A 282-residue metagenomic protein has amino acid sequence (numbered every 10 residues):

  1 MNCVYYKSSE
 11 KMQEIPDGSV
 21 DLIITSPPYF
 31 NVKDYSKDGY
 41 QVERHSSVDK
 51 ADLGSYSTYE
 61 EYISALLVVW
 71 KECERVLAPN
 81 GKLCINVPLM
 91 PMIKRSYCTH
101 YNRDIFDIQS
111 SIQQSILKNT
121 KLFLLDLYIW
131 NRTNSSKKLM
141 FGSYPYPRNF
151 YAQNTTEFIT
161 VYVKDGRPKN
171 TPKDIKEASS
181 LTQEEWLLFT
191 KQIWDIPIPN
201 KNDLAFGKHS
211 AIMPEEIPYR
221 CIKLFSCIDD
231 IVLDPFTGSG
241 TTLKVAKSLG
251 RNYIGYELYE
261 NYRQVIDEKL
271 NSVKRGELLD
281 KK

Functional and structural regions predicted by a protein language model:
M1-V265: Core catalytic lobe of class I
K173-E177, E277-K282: Short, flexible loop/turn segments with low-complexity composition
S248, D267-K281: Short, conserved SAM-binding/catalytic segment of Class I S-adenosyl-L-methionine-dependent methyltransferases
